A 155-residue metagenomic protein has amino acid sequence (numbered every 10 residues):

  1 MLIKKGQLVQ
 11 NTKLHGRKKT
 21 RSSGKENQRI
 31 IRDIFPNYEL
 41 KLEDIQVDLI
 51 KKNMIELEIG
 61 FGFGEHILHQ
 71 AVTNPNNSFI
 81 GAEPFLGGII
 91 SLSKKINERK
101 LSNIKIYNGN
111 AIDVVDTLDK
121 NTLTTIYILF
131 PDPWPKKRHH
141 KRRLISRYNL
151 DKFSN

Functional and structural regions predicted by a protein language model:
M1-I55, E65-V72: S-adenosyl-L-methionine
N37, T117-K120, S154-N155: SAM-dependent transferase fold signal centered on methyltransferase-like domains, encompassing both Class I
M54-D116: SAM cofactor-binding core of SAM-dependent methyltransferases, primarily the Rossmann-like beta-alpha-beta module
T73, E98, T124, R143-R147: Glycine-rich, phosphate-binding/catalytic loops in enzymes
D116-T125, F130: A short acidic, Gly/Pro-enriched loop at the edge of an enzyme's catalytic core that lines a small-molecule cofactor
K136-L144: Glycine/threonine-rich flexible loop motifs
I145-N155: A short glycine-rich, Lys/Arg-flanked "PGG" loop and its adjoining helix->strand segment in the class I
